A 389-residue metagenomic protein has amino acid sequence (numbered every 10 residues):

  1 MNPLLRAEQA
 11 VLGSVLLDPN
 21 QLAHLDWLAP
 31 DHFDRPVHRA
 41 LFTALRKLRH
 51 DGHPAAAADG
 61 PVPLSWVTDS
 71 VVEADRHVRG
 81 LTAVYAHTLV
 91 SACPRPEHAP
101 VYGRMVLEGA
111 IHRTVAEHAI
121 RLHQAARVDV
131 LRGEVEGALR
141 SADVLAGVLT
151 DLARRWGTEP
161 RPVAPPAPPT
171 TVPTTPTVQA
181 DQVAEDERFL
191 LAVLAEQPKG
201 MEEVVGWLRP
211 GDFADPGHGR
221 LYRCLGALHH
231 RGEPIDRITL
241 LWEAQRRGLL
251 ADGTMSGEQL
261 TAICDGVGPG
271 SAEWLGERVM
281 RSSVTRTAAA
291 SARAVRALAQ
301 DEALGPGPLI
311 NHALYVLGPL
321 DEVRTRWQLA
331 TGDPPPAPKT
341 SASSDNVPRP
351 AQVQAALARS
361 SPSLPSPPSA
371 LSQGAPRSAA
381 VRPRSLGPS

Functional and structural regions predicted by a protein language model:
M1-A110, D151-V284, S343-S389: Noncatalytic partner-interaction/assembly domains of nucleic-acid and motor enzyme complexes, especially the accessory
D59, Y85, I120-R121, G133 (+7 more regions): Residue-level signal for alpha-helical context at structural boundaries
H98-V101, I111-R127, V284-Q300: Long, amphipathic alpha-helical coiled-coil/dimerization segments that form elongated scaffolds
E117-I120, A125-V163, Q300-W327, D333: Non-catalytic interaction/clamp surfaces of large macromolecular machines
A126-D129, T171-P176, G226, A299-E302: Charged, low-complexity surface segments at secondary-structure and domain boundaries
A337-A342: Acidic, proline-/serine-/threonine-rich low-complexity intrinsically disordered repeat tracts
